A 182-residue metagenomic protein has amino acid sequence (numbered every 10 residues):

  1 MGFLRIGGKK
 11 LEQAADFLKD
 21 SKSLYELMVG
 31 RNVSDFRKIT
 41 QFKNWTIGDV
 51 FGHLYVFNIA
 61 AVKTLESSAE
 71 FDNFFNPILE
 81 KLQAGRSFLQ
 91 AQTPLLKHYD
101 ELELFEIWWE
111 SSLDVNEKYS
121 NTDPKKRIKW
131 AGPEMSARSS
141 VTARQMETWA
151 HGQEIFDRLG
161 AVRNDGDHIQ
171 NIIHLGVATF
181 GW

Functional and structural regions predicted by a protein language model:
M1-E12, I59-N116, S120: Short, helix-capping/interhelical loops that line the mouth of catalytic, cofactor-, or ligand-binding pockets
M1-G2, L24-E26, D35-K38, F88-T93 (+1 more regions): Short amphipathic alpha-helical segments, especially helix-boundary/capping motifs
G2-G52, A61-K63: An N-terminal domain-cap segment
A14-L18, F51, E101-F105, W109 (+2 more regions): Generic detection of long, well-ordered alpha-helical segments
K22, Y55-V56, L113: Solvent-exposed alpha-helix faces
F36-K81, W130-W182: Short, contiguous alpha-helical
T93-G160: Contiguous mid-protein beta-loop-alpha structural module that forms a pocket-lining wall or clamp of enzyme active
